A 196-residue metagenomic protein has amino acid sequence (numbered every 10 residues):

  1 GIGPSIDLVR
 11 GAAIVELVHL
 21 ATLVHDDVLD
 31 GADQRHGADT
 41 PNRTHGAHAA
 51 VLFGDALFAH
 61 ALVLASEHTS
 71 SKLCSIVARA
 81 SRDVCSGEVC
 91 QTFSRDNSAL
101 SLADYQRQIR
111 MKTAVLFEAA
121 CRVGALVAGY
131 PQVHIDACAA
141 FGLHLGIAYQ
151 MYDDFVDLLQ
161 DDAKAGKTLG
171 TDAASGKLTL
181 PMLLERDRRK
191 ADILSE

Functional and structural regions predicted by a protein language model:
G1-I193: Mg2+-dependent prenyl diphosphate-binding active-site environment of isoprenoid biosynthetic enzymes
